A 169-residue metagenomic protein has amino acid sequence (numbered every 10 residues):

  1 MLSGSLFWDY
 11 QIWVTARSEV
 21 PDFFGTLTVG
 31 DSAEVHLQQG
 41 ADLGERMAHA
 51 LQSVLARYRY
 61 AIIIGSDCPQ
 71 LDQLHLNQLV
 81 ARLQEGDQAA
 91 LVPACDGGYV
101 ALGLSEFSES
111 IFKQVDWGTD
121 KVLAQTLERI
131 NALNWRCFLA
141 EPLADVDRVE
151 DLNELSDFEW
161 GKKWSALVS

Functional and structural regions predicted by a protein language model:
M1-W8: A short, N-terminal amphipathic alpha-helix
F7, Y58-R59, G86-Q88: Short, high-confidence coil segments that cap the C-terminus of an alpha-helix and link into the following beta-strand
Q11-T15: Short internal beta-strands
D22-Y60, T119-V122: Short phosphate-binding loop-to-helix
I62-I64: Short aromatic-hydrophobic micro-motifs that form the base-stacking/packing surface for donor nucleotide recognition
L71-D96: Conserved donor-nucleotide/metal-binding helix-loop-beta segment in metal-dependent transferases, i.e., the alpha-helix
P93-A140: Glycogenin-like
D120, A124-S169: Conserved alpha/beta core of the MobA/IspD/sugar-nucleotide pyrophosphorylase nucleotidyltransferase superfamily
